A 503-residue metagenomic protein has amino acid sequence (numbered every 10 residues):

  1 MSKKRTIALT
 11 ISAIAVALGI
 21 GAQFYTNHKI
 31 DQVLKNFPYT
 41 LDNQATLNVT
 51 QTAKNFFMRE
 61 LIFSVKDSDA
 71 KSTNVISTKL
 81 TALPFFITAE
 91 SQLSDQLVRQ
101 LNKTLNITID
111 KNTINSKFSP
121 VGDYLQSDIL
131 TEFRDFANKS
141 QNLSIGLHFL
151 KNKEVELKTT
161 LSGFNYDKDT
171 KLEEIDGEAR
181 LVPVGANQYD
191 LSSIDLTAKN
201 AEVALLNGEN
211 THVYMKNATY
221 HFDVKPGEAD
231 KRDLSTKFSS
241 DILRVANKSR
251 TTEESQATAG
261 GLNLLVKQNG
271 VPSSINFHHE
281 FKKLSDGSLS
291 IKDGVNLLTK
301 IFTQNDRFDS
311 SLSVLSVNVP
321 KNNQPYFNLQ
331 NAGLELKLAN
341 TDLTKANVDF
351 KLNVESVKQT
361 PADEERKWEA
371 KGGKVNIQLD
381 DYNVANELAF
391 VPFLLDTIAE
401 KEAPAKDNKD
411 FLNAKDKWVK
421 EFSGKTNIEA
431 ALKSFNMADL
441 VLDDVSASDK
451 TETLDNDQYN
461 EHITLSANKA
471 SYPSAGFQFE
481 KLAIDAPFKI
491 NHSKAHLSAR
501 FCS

Functional and structural regions predicted by a protein language model:
M1-T6: Bacterial Sec-dependent N-terminal signal peptides
I7-Q23: Hydrophobic membrane-insertion alpha-helices, especially the h-region of bacterial N-terminal signal peptides
F24-N27, D31-S503: Glycine-rich, small/hydroxylated-residue low-complexity segments
